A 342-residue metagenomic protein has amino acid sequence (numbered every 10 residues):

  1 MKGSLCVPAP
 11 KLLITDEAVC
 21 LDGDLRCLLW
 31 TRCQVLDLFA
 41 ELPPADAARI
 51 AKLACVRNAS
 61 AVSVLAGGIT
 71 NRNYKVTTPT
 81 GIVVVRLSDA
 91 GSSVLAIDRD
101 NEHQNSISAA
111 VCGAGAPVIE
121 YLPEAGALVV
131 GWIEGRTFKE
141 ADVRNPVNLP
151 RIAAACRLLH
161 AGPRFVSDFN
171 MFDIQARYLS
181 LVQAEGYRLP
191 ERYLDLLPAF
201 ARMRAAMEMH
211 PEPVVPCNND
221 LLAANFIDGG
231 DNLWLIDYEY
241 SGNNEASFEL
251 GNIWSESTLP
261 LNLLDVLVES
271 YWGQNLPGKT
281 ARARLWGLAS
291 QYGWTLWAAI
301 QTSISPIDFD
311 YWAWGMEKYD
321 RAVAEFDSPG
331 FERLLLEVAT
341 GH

Functional and structural regions predicted by a protein language model:
M1-L12: Extreme N-terminal basic, low-complexity initiation segments that serve as generic localization/processing leaders
L36-L38, E185-E191, W297-H342: ATP/Mg2+ or Mg2+-diphosphate-binding catalytic cores that bind nucleotide phosphates or diphosphates via glycine-rich
F39-A61, A161-N219, G229-G230, N275 (+1 more regions): An alpha-helical support segment within catalytic cores of ATP-dependent transferases
S63-T78, I82-V85, V118, A201-L250 (+1 more regions): Active-site acidic catalytic loop and adjacent metal/ATP-binding pocket of ATP-dependent phosphoryl transfer enzymes
L65-F172, S180, Y187, E191-L194: ATP-binding pocket architecture of kinase catalytic cores
S247-P277, L288-P306, R321: Active-site activation/catalytic loop segments of kinase-like enzymes and analogous catalytic loops in related
